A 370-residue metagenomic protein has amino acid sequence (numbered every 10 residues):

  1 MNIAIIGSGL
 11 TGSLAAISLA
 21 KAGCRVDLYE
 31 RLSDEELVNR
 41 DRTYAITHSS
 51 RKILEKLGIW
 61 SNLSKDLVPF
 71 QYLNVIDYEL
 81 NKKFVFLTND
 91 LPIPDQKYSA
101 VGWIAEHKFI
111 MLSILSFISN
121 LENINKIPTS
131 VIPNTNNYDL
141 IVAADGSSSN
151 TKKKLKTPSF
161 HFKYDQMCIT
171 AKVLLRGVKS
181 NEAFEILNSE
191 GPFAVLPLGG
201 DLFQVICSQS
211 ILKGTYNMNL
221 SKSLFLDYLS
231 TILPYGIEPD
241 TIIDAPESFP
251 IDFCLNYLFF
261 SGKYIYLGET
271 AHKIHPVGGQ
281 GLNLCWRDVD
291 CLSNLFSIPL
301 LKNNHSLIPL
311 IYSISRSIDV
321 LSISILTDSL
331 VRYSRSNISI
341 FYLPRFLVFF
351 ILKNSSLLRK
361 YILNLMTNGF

Functional and structural regions predicted by a protein language model:
I3-A4, S8-Y72: Glycine-rich FAD cofactor-binding loop and adjacent beta-loop-alpha segment at the N-terminus of flavoprotein
I6, Y29, A144, G268-E269 (+1 more regions): Active-site flanking residues adjacent to catalytic metal/cofactor-binding acidic residues
K52-E55, N62, D66-K154, F160-T170: Conserved N-terminal helical subregion
L54, A144-P246: Conserved FAD-binding catalytic core of PHBH/FMO-like flavoproteins
N123-T129, I186, A245-C254: Short gly/ser/thr-rich secondary-structure transition/capping motifs
M218-K302: FAD/FMN-dependent oxidoreductases across multiple families
N294-F370: C-terminal helical "tail/cap" subdomain of flavin- and related membrane-associated enzymes
